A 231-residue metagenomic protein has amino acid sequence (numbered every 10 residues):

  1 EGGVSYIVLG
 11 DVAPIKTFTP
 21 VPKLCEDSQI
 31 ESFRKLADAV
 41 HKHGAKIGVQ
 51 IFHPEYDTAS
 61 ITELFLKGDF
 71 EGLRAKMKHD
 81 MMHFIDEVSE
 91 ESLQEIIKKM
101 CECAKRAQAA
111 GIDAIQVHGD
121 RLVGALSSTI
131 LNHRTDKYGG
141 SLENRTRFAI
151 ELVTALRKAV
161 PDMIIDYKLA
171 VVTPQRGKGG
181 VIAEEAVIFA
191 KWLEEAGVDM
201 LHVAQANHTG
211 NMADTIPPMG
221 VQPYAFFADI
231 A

Functional and structural regions predicted by a protein language model:
E1-A231: Flavin-dependent oxidoreductase catalytic cores
